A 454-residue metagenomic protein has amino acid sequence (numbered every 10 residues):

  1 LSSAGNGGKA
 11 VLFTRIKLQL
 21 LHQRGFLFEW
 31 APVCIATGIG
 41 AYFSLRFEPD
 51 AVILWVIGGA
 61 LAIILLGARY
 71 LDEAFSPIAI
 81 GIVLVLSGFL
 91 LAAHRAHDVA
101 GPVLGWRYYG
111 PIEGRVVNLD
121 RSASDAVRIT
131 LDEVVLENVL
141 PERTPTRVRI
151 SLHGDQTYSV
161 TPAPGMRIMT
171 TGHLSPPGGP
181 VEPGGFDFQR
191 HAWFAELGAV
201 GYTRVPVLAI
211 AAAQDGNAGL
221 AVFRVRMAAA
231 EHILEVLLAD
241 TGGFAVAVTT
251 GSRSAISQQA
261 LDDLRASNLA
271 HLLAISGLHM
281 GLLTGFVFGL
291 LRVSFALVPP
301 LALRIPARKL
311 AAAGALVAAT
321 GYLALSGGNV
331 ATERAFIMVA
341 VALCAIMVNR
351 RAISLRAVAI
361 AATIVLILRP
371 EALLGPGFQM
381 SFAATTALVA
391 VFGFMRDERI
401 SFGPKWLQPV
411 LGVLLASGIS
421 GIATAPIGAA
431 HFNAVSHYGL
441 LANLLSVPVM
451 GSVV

Functional and structural regions predicted by a protein language model:
S2-G25, R69-H271: Membrane-interface helix/helix-cap signal primarily in integral membrane proteins
H22-A68, G375-F378, F382: Membrane-embedded alpha-helical segments of integral membrane proteins
G38, G114, G172, V248 (+5 more regions): Divalent metal-coordination and catalytic microenvironments
D50, A60-P77, I82, G201 (+2 more regions): Hydrophobic alpha-helical transmembrane segments in multi-pass membrane proteins
P206, L278, G285-F286, M450 (+1 more regions): Cytosol/matrix-facing ends of alpha-helical transmembrane segments
